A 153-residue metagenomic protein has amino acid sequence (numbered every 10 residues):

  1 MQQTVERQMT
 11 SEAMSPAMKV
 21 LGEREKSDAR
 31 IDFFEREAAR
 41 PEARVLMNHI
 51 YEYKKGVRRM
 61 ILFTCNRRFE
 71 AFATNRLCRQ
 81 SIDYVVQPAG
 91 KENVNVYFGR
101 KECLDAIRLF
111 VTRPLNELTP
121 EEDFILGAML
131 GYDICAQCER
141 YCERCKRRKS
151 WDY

Functional and structural regions predicted by a protein language model:
Q2-Y153: Domain-length accessory/inserted modules outside core catalytic folds
